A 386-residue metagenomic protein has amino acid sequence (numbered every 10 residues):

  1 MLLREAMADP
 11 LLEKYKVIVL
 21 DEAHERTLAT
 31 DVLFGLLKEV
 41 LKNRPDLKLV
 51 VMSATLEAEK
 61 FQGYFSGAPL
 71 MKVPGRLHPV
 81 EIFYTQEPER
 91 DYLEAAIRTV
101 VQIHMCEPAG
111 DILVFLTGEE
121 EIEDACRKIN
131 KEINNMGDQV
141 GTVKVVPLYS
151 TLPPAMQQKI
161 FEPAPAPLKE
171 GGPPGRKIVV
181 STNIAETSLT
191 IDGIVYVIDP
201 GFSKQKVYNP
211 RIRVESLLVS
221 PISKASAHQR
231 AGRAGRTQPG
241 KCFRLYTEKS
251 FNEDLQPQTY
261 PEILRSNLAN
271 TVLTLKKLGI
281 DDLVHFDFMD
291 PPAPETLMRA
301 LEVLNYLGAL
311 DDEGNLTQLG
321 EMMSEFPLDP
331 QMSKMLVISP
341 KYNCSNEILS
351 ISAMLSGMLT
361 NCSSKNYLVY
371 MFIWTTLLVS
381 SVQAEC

Functional and structural regions predicted by a protein language model:
M1-M335, Y342: P-loop NTPase motor module signature
L307-L310, N315, C344-C386: Acidic, serine/threonine- and proline-rich low-complexity intrinsically disordered segments
